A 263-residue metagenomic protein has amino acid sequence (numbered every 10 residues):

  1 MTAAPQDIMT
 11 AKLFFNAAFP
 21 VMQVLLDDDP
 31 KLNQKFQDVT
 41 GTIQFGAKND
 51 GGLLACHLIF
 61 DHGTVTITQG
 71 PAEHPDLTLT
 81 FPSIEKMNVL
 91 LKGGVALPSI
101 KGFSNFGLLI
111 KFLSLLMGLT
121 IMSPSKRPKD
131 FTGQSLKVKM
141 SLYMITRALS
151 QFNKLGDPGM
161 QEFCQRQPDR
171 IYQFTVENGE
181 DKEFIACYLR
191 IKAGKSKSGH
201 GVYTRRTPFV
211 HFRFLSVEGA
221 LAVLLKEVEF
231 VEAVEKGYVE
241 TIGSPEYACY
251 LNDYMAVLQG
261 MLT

Functional and structural regions predicted by a protein language model:
T2-T263: Feature captures hydrophobic
